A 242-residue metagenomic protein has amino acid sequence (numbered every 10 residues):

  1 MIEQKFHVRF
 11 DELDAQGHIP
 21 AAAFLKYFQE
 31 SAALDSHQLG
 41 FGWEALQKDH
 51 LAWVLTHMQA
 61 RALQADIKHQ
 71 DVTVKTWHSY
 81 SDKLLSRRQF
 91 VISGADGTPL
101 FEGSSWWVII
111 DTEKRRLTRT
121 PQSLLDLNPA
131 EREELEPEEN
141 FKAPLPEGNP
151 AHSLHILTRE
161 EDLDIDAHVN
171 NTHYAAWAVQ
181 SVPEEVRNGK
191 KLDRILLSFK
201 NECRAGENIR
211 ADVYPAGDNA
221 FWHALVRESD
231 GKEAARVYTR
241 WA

Functional and structural regions predicted by a protein language model:
M1-L55, E102-S104, D111-D193: Hot-dog-fold acyl-thioester-processing enzymes
I2-Q4, Q59-A143, F199, C203-A205 (+1 more regions): HotDog/MaoC-like acyl-thioester-processing domains
L25, T172, D212, R236-T239: Intrinsically disordered, low-complexity segments enriched in small/polar residues
L192-L196, N201, R210-D212: Beta-strand-rich recognition/accessory modules
